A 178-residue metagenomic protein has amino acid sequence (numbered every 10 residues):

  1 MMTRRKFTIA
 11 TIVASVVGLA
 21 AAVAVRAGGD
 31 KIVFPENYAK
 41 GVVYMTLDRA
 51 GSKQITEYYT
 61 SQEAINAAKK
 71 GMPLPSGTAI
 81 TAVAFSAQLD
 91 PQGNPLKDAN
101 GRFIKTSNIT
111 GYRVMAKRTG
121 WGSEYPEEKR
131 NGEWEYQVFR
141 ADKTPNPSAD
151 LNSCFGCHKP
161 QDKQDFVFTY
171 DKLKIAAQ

Functional and structural regions predicted by a protein language model:
M1-M2, V23: Intrinsically disordered, low-complexity regions enriched in serine, threonine, proline and polar/charged residues
M2-V13: Bacterial N-terminal signal peptides that target proteins for export
T11, A22-V25, A84: Residue-level recognition of conserved structural "scaffold" positions that shape functional pockets and channels
V17-G29: Sec/Tat signal peptide C-region and signal peptidase I cleavage site
G28-I55, G71, P75-Q178: Sequence context surrounding c-type heme c attachment/ligation sites in exported
Q54-I65: Short, structured beta-strand/loop micro-motifs enriched in basic residues and often containing a Trp
